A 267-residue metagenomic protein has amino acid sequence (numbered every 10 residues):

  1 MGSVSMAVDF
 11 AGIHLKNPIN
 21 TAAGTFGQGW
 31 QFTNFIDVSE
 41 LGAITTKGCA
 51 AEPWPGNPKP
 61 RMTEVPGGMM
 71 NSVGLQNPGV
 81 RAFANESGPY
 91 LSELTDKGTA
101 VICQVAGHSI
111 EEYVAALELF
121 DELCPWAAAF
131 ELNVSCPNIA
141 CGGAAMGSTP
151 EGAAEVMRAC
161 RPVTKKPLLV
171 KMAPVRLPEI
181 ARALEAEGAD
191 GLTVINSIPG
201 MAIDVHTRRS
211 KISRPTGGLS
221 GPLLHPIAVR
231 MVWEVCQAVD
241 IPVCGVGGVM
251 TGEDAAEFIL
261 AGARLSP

Functional and structural regions predicted by a protein language model:
M1-V101, A106-G107, E111: N-terminal capping/small domains of soluble enzymes
N85, I110-C244, E253-S266: Alpha/beta enzyme core
V249: Short donor-sugar binding/catalytic loops of nucleotide-sugar-dependent glycosyltransferases, especially enzymes
